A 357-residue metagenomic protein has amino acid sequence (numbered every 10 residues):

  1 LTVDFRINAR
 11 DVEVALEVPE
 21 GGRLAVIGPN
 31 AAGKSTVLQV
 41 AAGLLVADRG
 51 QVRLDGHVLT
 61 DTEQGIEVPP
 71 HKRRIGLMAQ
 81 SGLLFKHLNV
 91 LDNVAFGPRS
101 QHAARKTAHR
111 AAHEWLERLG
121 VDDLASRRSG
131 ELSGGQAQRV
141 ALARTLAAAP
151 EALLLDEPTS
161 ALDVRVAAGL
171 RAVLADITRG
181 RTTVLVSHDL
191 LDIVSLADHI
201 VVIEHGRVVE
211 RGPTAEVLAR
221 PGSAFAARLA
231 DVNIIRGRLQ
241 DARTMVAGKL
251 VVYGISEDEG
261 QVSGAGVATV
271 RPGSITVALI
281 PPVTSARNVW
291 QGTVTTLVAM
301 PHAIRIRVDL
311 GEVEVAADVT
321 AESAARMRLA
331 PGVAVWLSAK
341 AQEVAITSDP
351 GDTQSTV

Functional and structural regions predicted by a protein language model:
H57-T62, K106-L124: Conserved ABC ATPase "signature" region
L59-G76, S100, R105-H109, V217 (+1 more regions): ABC ATPase NBD coupling module
R128-L132, Q136: Conserved ABC ATPase signature
A147-E151: A short, proline-enriched helix->beta-strand linker immediately N-terminal to the Walker B motif in ABC-type P-loop
L153-E157: Catalytic Walker B motif of ABC-type/P-loop ATPase nucleotide-binding domains
K249-V298, E314, A321-V357: Glycine/charge-rich catalytic "coupling/switch" loops of P-loop NTPases
